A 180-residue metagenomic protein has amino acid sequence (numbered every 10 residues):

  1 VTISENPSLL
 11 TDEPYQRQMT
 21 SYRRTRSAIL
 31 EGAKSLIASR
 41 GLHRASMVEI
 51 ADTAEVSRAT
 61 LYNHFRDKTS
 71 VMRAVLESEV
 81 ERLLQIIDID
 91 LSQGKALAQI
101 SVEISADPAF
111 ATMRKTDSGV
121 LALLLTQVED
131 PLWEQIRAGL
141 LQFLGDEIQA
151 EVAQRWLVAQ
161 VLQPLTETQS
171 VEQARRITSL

Functional and structural regions predicted by a protein language model:
V1-R40, R44-T53, S70: Basic, helix-initiating cap at the start of DNA-binding domains
Y22-T25, D146-Q154: Short amphipathic alpha-helix in the helical subdomain of ABC transporter nucleotide-binding domains
G32-S39, R82-D90, W156-Q160, P164: Solvent-exposed, amphipathic alpha-helical segments
I37, S46-M47, R58, K68 (+2 more regions): Amphipathic alpha-helical segments enriched in hydrophobic/aromatic and basic residues that form the DNA-contacting
E55-F65: Short hydrophobic/aromatic patch on the recognition helix
S70, A74, E81-F110: Hydrophobic alpha-helical connector segments
A106, F110, A150-V171, L180: Amphipathic C-terminal alpha-helical segment
T112, V120-E151: Amphipathic alpha-helical packing segments from all-alpha helical-bundle domains
